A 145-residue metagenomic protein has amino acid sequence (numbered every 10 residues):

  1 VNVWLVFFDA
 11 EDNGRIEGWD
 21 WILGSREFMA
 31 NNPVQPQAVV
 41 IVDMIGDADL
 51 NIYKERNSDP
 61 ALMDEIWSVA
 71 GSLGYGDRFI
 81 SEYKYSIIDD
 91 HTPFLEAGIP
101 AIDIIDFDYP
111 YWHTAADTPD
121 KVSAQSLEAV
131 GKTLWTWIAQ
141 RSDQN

Functional and structural regions predicted by a protein language model:
V1-E65: Acidic/histidine-rich catalytic neighborhood of metal-dependent amide-processing enzymes
A38, D47-N145: Active-site-adjacent substrate-binding region of metalloamidase/peptidase-like peptide-processing proteins
